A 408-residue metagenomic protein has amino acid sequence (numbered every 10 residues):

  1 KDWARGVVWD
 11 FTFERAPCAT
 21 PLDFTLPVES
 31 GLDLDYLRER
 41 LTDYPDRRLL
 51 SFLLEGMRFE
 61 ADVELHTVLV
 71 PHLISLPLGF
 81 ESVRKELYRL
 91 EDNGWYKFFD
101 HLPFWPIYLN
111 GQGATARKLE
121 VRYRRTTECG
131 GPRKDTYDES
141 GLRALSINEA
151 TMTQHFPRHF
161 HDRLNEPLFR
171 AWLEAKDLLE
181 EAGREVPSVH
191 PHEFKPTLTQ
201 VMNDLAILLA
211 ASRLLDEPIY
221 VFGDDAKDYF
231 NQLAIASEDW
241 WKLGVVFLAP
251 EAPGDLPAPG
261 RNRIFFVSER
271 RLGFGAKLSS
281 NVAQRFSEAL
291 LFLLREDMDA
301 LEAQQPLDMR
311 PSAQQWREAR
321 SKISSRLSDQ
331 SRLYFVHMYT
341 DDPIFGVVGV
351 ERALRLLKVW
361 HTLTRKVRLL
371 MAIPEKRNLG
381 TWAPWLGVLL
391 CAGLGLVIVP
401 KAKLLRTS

Functional and structural regions predicted by a protein language model:
K1-S75: Non-catalytic, polymerase-adjacent accessory regions of viral genome-replication enzymes
D46, N281, P343-F345: Short beta-strand->loop micro-motif that forms the acidic, two-metal-ion catalytic signature in nucleotide-processing
T67-I74, F265-K277, M338-V348: Glycine- and acidic
L78, S82-F292, L363, R406-S408: Catalytic-core region of right-hand nucleic acid polymerases
Y108, W241, Y339, P384-L386: Residues that flank catalytic or metal-binding motifs in active/ligand-binding sites
R170, K176, E185-L205, G223 (+3 more regions): Polymerase palm active-site segment centered on the conserved acidic dipeptide of motif C
K227-D228, A234-L256, L294-D329: Conserved alpha/beta core surface patches that mediate binding of polyanionic ligands
